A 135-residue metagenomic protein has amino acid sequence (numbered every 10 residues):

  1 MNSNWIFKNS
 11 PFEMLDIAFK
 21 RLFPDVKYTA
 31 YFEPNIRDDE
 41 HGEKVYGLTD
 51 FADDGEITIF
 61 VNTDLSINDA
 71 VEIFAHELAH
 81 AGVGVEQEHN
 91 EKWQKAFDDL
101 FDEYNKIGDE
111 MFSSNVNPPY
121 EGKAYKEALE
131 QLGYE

Functional and structural regions predicted by a protein language model:
N2-N68, V85-E135: Metalloprotease/metallohydrolase-associated module, dominated by Zn2+-dependent proteases
E72-G84: Active-site recognition of the HExxH zinc-binding catalytic motif
